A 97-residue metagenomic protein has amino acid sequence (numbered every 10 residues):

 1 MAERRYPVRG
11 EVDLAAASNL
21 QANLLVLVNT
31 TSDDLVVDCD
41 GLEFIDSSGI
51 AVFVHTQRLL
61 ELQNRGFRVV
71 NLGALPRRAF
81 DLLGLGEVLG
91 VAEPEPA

Functional and structural regions predicted by a protein language model:
M1-F44, V54-A97: STAS-like cytosolic regulatory interaction modules
